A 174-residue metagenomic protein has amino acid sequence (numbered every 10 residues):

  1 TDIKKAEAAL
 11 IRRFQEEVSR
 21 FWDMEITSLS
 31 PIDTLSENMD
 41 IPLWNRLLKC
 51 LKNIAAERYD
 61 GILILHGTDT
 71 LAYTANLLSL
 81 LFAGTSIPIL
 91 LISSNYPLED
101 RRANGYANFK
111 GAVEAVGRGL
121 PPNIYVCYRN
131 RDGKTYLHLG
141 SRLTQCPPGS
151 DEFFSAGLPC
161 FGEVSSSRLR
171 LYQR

Functional and structural regions predicted by a protein language model:
T1-R174: Active-site histidine-anchored catalytic micro-motif
